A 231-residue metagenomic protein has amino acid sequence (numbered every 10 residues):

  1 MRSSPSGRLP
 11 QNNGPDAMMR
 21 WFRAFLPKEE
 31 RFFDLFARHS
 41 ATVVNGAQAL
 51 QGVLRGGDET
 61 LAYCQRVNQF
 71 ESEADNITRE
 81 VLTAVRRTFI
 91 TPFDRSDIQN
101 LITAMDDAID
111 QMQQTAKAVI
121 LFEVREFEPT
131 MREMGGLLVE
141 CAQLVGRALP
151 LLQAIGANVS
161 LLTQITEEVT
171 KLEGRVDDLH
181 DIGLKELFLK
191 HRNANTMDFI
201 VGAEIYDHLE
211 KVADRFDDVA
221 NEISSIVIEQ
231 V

Functional and structural regions predicted by a protein language model:
R2-V231: Cytosolic, long alpha-helical scaffolding segments
